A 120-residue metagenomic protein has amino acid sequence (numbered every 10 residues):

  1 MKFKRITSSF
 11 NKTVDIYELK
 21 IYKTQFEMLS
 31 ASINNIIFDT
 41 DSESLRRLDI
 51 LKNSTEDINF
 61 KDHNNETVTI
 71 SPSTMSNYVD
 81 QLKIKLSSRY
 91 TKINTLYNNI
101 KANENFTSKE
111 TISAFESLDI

Functional and structural regions predicted by a protein language model:
M1-I120: A preference for well-ordered globular domain cores that mediate specific macromolecular interactions or catalysis
